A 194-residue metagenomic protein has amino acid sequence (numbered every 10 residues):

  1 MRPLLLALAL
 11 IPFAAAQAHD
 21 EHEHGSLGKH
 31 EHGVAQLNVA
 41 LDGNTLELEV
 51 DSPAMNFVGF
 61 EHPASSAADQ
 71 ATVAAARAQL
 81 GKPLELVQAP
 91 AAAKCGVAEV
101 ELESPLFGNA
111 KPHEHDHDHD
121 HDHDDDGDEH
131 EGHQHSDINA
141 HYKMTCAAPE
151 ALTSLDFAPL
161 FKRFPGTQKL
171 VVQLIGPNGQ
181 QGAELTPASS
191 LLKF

Functional and structural regions predicted by a protein language model:
M1-A18: Gram-negative bacterial Sec-dependent N-terminal signal peptides
Q17-L27: Cleaved targeting-peptide boundary
L27-D118, D122-F194: N-terminal soluble domains immediately following signal/targeting peptides that reside in extracytoplasmic
